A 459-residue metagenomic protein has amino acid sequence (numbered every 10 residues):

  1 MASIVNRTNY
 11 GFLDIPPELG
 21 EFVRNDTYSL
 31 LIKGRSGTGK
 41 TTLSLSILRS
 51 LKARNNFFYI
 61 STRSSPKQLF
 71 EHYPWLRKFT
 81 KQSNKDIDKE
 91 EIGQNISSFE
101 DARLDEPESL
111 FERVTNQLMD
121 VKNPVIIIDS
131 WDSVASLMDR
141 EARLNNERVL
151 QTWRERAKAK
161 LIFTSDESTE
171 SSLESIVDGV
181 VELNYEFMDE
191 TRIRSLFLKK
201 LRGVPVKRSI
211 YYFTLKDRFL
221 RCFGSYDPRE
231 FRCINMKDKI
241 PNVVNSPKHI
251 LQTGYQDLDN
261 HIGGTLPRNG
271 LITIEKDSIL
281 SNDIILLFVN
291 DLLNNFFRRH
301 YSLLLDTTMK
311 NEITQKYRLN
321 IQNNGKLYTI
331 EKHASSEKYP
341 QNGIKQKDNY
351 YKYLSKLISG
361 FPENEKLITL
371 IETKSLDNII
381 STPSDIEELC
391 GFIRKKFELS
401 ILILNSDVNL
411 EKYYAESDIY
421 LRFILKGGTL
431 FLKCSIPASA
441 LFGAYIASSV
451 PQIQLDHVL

Functional and structural regions predicted by a protein language model:
M1-S3, R202-S246: Charged, amphipathic alpha-helical linker segments immediately N-terminal to NTP-binding catalytic cores
N9-V23, T253-L266: Pre-Walker A adenine-sensing motif
S29-K33, L271-E275: Short hydrophobic/aromatic beta-strand immediately N-terminal to the Walker A/P-loop
L31, R35-I96, I279-Y339: Conserved P-loop
Y59, I127-D129, R156-D166, L304-L305 (+2 more regions): Structural recognition of the conserved hydrophobic beta-strand(s) that form the central parallel beta-sheet of P-loop
N95-E155, S336-K395: Phosphate-binding/switch loop-helix module in NTP-utilizing enzymes
D105-G224: Long, basic/Gly/Ser/Thr-rich N-terminal segments that mediate initial subcellular attachment or targeting
F163-F219, L399-L459: Phosphate-binding/switch region of NTP-binding enzymes
